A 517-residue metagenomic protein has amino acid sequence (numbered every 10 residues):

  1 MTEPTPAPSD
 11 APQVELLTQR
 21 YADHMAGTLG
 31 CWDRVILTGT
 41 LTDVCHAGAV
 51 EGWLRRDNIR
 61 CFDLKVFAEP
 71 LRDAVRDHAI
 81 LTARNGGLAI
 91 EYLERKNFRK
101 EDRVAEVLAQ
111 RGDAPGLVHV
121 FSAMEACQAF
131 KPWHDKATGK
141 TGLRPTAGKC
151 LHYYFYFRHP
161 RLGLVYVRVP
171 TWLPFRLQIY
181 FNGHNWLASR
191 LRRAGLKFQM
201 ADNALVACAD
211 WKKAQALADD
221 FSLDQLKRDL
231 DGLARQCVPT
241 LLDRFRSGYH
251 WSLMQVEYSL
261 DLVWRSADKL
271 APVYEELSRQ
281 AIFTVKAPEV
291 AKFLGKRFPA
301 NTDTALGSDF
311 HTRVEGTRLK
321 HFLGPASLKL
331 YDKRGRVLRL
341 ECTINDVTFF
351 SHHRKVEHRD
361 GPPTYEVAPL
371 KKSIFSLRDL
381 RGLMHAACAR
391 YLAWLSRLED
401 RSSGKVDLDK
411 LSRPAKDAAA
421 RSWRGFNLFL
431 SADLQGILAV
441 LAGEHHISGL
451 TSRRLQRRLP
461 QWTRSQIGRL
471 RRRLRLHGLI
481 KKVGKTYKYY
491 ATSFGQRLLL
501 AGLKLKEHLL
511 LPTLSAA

Functional and structural regions predicted by a protein language model:
M1-R265: Long, contiguous, compositionally biased segments that the model treats as domain-scale units
K212, A216-L383: DNA-contacting interfaces and partner/effector-binding or oligomerization modules in DNA-centric proteins
R359-L428: Long, low-complexity, charged/polar intrinsically disordered regions in eukaryotic proteins
H446-L459: Short acidic, hydrophobic short linear motifs in intrinsically disordered regions
Q461-L476: Short amphipathic alpha-helical interaction segments
R475-K485: A short, conserved structural fragment
Y487-T492: Minor-groove-contacting beta-hairpin "wing" of winged helix-turn-helix DNA-binding domains
F494-A517: Short, amphipathic alpha-helical interaction segments positioned at domain boundaries
